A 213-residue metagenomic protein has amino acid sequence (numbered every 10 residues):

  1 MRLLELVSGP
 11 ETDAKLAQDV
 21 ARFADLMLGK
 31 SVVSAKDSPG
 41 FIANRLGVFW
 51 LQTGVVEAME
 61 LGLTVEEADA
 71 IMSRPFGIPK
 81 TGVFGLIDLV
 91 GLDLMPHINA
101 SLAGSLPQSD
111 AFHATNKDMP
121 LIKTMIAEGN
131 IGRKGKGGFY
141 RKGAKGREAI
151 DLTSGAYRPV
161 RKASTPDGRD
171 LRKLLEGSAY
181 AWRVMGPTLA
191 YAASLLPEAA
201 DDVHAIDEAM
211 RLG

Functional and structural regions predicted by a protein language model:
M1-G213: N-terminal glycine-rich phosphate-binding loop for ADP-containing cofactors
